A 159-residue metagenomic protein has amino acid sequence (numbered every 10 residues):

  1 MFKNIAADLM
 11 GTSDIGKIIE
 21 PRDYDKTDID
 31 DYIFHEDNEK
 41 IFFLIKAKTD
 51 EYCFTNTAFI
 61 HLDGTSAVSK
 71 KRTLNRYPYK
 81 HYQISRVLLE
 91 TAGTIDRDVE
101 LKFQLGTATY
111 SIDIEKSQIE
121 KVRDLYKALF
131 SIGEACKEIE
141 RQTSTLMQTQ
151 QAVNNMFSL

Functional and structural regions predicted by a protein language model:
M1-Y52, G106-A108, S117-I119: Anionic N-terminal interaction surfaces
F2-M10, Y24, V68-L159: Acidic, Ser/Thr- and proline-rich intrinsically disordered linker/docking segments of eukaryotic scaffolds
N38, H61-D63, Q83: Solvent-exposed, well-ordered amphipathic alpha-helical segments that flank/support binding or catalytic loops
F43-V68: Conserved beta-hairpin
